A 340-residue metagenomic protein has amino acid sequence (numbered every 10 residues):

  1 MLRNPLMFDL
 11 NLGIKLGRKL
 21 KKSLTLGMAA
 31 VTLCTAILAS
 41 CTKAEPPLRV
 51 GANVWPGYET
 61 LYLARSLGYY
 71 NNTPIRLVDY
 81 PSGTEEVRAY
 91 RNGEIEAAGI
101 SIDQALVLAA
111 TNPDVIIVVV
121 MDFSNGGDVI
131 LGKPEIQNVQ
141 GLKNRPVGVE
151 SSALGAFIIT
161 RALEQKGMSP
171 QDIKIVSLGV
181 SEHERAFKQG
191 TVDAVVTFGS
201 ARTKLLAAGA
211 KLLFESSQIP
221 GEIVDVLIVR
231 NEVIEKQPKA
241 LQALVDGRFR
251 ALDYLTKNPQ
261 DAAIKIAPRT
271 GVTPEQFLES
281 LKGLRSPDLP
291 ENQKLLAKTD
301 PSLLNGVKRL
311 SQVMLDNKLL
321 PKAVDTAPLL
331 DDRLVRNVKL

Functional and structural regions predicted by a protein language model:
P5-L6, L10-M28: Bacterial N-terminal signal peptides that target proteins for export
G27-A36: Bacterial N-terminal signal peptides
A39-S40: C-terminal motif of bacterial Sec signal peptides marking the signal peptidase cleavage site
A44-P170, K174-V180, D193-T197, A210-E215 (+1 more regions): Short, glycine-/small- and polar/acidic-enriched structural segments that line small-molecule recognition paths
E59, L63, R88, N92 (+13 more regions): Solvent-exposed, polar/charged alpha-helical surfaces in well-ordered, non-transmembrane soluble domains, broadly
D103-Q104, E182-G271: Pocket-lining segment of extracytoplasmic ligand-binding domains
K236-L319: Secondary-structure end/capping motifs
K308-L340: Conserved C-terminal helix/tail region of periplasmic/extracytoplasmic solute-binding proteins
